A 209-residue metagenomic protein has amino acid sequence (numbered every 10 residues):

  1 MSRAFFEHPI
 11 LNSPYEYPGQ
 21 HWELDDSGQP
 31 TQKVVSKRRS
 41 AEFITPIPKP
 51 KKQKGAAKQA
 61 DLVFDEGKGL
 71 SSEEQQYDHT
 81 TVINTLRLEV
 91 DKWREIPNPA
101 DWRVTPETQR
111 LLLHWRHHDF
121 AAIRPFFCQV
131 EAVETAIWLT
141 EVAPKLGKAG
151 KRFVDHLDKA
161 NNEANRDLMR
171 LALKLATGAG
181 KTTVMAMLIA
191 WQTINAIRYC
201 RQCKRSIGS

Functional and structural regions predicted by a protein language model:
M1-A122: N-terminal accessory nucleic-acid engagement/regulatory domains that precede and modulate ATP-driven motor cores
Y15-Y17, F126-F127, W191: Aromatic side chains
Q59-E73, R152-E163, C200: Low-complexity, polar-biased intrinsically disordered regions enriched in Pro/Ser/Thr/Gly
W93, A136-T140, Q192-A196: Hydrophobic, Leu/Ile/Phe/Ala-enriched alpha-helical segments that form helix-helix packing faces
I96-K174: Conserved pre-motif I regulatory segment
R170, K174-A176, L188-S209: Conserved SF1/SF2 helicase motif Ia
K181-T182: Conserved lysine of the Walker
